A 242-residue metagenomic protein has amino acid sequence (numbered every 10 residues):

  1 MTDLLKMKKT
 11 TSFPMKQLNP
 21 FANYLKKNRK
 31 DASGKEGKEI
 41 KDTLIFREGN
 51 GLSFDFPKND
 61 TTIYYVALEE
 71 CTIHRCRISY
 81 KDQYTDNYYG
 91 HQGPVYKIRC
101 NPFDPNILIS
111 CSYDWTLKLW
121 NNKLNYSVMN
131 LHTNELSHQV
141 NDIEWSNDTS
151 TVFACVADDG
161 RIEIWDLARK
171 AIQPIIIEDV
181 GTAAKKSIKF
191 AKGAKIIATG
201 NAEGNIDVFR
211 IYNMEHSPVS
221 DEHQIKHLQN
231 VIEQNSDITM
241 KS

Functional and structural regions predicted by a protein language model:
M1-S53, N125-I143, N147-T151, D158-E163 (+1 more regions): Terminal intrinsically disordered, low-complexity extensions flanking WD-repeat/beta-propeller proteins
D60-V66, H74-R75, Y84-D86, D104-I109 (+5 more regions): Structural hallmark of WD40 beta-propellers
L68-E69, S112, A157, N201: Structural signature of WD-repeat beta-propellers
R75-N101, H138: Active-site-proximal segments of catalytic enzyme domains that coordinate small-molecule cofactors or metal ions
I78, N122, I211: Hydrophobic pocket-lining residues within nucleotide cofactor-binding pockets
K97-R99, I107-Y113, K118-N121, D142: Tandem repeat protein-protein interaction scaffolds, dominated by ankyrin-repeat arrays but also generalizing to other
